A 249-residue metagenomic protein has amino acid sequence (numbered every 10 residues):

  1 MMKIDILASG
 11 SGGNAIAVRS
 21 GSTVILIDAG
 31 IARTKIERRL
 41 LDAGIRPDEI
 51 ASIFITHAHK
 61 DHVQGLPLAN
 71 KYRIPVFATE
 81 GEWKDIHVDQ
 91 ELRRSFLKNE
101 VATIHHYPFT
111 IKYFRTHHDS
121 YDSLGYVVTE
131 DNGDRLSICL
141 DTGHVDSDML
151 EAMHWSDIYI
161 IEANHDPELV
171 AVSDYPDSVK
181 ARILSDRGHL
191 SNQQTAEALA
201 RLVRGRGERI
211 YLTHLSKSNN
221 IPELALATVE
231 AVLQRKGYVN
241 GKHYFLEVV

Functional and structural regions predicted by a protein language model:
M1-A43, L124-D141, I158: Conserved beta-strand hairpin/beta-sheet module of binuclear metal-dependent hydrolase folds, prominently
G12, H59-V63, W83-D85, Y121 (+3 more regions): Active-site environment of divalent metal-dependent phosphoester hydrolases
L26-G30, A51-A58, F77-E80, S137-L140 (+3 more regions): Active-site neighborhood of phospho(di)ester-bond hydrolases with catalytic His/Asp-centered motifs
R33-A78, D157: Active-site metal-binding motif and surrounding structural segment of the metallo-beta-lactamase
Q64-R73, V88-D89, N220-A227: Metal-dependent catalytic neighborhoods of phosphoester/phosphodiester hydrolases
A78-G133: Metallo-beta-lactamase
A102, H106-H118, E130-D134, T142-H144 (+1 more regions): Conserved catalytic scaffold of divalent metal-dependent phosphoesterases
S147-V248: Cap/insert and terminal regions of metallo-dependent hydrolase folds
